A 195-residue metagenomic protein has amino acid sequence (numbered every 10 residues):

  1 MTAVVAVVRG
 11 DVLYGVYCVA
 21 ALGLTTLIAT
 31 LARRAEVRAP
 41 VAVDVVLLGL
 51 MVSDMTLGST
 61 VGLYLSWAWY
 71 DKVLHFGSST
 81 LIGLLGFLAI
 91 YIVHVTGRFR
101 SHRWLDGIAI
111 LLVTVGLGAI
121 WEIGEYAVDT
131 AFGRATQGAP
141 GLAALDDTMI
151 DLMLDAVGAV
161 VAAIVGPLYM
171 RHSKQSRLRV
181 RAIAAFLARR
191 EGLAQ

Functional and structural regions predicted by a protein language model:
T2-V16, I28-E36: Short, hydrophobic transmembrane alpha-helix segments
A3-R9, L57-Y64: Juxtamembrane "helix-exit" motif on the non-cytosolic side of transmembrane helices
Y17-A20, R38-G49, K72-H75: Cytoplasmic-side transmembrane-helix entry/capping segments in multi-pass membrane proteins
T25-A29, L50-M55, G83, F87 (+2 more regions): Alpha-helical transmembrane segments of multi-pass membrane proteins
T30-A42, G97-H102: Membrane-interface helix-boundary motifs at transmembrane edges
T60-D71, V115-V160, I164: Interfacial helix-loop-helix junctions of multi-pass membrane proteins
S79-H94, D129-T136, A156-M170: Membrane-interfacial alpha-helical segments at the cytosolic side of multi-pass membrane proteins
S173-Q195: Short, highly charged, low-complexity non-transmembrane loops/tails of multi-pass membrane proteins
